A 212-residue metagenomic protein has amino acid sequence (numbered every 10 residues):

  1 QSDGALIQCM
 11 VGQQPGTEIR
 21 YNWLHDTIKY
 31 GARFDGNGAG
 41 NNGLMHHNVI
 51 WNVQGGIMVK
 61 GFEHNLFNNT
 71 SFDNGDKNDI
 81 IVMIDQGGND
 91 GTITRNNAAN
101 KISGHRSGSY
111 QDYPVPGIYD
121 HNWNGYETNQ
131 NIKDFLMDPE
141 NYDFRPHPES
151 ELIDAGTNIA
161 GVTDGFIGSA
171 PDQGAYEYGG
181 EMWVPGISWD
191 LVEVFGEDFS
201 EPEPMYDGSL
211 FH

Functional and structural regions predicted by a protein language model:
Q1, Q14-G16, T27-I28, G40-N41 (+5 more regions): Flexible loop/turn segments at secondary-structure boundaries
Q1-L44, N52-G56: Beta-propeller domains
C9, N22-L24, F34, I50 (+5 more regions): Hydrophobic side chains in beta-strands
M10, M83-D85, H147: A structural detector for beta-sheet-dominated domains
G36-D143: Predominantly extracellular beta-rich ligand-binding scaffolds that present long acidic/polar faces for carbohydrate
G125-E197, P202: C-terminal accessory segments
S209-H212: Boundary/junction segments of secreted and surface-exposed precursor proteins
